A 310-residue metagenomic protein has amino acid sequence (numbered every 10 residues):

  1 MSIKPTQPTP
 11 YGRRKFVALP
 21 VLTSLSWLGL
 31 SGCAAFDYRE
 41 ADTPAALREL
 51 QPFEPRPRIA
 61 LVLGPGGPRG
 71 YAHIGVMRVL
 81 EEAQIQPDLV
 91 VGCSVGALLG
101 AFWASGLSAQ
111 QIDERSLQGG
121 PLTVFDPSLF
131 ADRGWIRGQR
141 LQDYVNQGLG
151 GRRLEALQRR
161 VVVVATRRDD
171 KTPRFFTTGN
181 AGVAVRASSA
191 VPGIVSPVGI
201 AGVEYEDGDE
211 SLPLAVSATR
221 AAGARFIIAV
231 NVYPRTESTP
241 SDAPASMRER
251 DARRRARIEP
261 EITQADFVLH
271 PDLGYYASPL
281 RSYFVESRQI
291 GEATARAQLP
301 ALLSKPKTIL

Functional and structural regions predicted by a protein language model:
S2-P5, Y11-V90, F102-L310: Patatin-like phospholipase
G92, G96: Gly/Ala-rich beta-loop-alpha elbow adjacent to hydrolase catalytic centers
